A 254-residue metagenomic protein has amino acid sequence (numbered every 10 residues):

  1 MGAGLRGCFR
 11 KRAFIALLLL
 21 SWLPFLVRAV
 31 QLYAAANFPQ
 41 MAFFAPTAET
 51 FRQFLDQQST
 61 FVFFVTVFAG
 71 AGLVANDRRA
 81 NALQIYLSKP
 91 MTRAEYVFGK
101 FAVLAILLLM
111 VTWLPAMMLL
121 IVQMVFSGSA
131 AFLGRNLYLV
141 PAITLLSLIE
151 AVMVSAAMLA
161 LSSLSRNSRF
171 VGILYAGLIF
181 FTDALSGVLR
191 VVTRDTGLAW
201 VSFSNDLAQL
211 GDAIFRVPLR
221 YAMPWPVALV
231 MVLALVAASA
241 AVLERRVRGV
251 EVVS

Functional and structural regions predicted by a protein language model:
M1-F9: A short amphipathic helical element positioned immediately N-terminal to and/or at the very start of a transmembrane
R12-A35, F61-F64, L174-D183: Hydrophobic alpha-helical transmembrane segments of multi-pass membrane transport/permease proteins
V30, F44-S59, F98-S163, D212-F215 (+2 more regions): Secretory targeting signals
Y33-E49, L164, R169-G249: Terminal transmembrane helical anchor/hairpin motif
Q53-N76: Long, hydrophobic alpha-helical segments
T66-G70, L83, L114, M118 (+3 more regions): Hydrophobic/aromatic residues in alpha-helical transmembrane segments
A69, L73, L108, S147-A151 (+2 more regions): Residue-level hotspots within the lipid-embedded alpha helices of multi-pass solute transporters
L73-A105: Helix-loop-helix units of permease transmembrane domains in multi-pass membrane transporters, especially ABC
